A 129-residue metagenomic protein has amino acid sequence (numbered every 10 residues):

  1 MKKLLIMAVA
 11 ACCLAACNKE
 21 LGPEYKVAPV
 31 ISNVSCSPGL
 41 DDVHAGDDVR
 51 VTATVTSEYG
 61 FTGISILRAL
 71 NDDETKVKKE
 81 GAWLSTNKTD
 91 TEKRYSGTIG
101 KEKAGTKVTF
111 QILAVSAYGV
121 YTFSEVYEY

Functional and structural regions predicted by a protein language model:
M1-S35, L40: Bacterial Sec-dependent N-terminal signal peptides
Y25-Y129: First exposed extracellular module after export/assembly in secreted or surface-exposed proteins
